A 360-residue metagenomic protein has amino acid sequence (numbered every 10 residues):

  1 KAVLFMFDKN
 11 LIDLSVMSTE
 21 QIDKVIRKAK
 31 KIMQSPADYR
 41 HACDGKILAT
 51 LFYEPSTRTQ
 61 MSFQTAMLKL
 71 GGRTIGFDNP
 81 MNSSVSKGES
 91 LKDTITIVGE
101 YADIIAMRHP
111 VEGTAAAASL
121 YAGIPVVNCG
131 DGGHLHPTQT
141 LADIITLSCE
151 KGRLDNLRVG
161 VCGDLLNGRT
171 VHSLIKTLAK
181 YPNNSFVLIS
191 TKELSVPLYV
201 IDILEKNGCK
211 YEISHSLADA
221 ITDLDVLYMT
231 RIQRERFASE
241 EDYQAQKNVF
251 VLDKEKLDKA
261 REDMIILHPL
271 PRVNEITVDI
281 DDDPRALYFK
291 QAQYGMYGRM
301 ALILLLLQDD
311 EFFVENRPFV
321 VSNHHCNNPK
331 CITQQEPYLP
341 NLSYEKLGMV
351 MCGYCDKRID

Functional and structural regions predicted by a protein language model:
F5-M61, T65: Positively charged, low-complexity intrinsically disordered leader regions
H41-S148, N274-T277: Phosphate/diphosphate ligand-binding glycine-rich loop within oxidoreductases
Y53-L68, C149-M229, M349-V350, D356: Glycine-rich phosphate/diphosphate-binding loop of Rossmann-like nucleotide-binding domains
E205-I280, R285: Rossmann-like adenosine-cofactor binding region
D263-M264, P269-E315: Adenosine-phosphate binding glycine-rich loop
H324-C326, C352-C355: Short cysteine-rich clusters marking metal-coordination/redox-active sites
K330-Q335, I359: Cys/His-rich microdomains that often coordinate metals
L339-M349: Short linker/helix segments within small regulatory modules
